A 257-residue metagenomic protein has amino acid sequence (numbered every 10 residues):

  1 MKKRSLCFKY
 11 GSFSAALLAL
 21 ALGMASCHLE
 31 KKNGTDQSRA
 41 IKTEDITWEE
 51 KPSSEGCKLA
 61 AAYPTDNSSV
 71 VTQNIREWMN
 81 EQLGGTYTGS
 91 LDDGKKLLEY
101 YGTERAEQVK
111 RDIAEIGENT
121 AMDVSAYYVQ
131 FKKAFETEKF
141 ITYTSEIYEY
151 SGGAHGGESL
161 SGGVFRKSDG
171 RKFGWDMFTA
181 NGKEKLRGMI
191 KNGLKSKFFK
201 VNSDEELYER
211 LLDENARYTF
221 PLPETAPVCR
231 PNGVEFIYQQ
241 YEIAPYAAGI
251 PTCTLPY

Functional and structural regions predicted by a protein language model:
K2-A15: Bacterial N-terminal signal peptides that target proteins for export
L18-A21: Alpha-helical transmembrane segments
G23-S26: C-terminal motif of bacterial Sec signal peptides marking the signal peptidase cleavage site
H28-Y257: Compositionally biased intrinsically disordered regions enriched in Thr/Gly
